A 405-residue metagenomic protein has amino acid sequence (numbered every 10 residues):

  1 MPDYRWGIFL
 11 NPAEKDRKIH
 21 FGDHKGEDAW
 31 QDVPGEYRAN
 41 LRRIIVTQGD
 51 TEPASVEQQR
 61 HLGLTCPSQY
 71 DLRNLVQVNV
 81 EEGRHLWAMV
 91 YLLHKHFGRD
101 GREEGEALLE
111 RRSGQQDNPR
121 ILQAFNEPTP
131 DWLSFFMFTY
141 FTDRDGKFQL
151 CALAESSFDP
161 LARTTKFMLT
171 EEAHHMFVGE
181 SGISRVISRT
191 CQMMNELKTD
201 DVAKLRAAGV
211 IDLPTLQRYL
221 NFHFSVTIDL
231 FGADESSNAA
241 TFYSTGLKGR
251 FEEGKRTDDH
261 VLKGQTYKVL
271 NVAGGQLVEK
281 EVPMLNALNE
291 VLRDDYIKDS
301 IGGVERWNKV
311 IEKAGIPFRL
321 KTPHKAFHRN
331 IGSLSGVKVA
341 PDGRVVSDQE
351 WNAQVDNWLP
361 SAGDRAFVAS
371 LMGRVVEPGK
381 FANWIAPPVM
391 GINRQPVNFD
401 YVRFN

Functional and structural regions predicted by a protein language model:
M1-R73, K95-T129, L133, H223-N405: Terminal targeting/low-complexity segments that flank the catalytic cores of oxidoreductases
Y37-Q48, P67-H85, F135, P160-A173: Alpha-helical scaffold segments that form or flank carboxylate-/histidine-based iron centers
Q48-V56, V78-L93, R111-N118, T139-G146 (+1 more regions): Alpha-helical transition-metal enzyme core signature, strongest for iron centers
H61-R73, H96, F148-M168, G182-T215 (+2 more regions): Inter-helical turn/loop segments and adjacent helix faces that build the functional surface of alpha-helical bundle
Y70, E82-D100, M176, E180-I183 (+3 more regions): A generic secondary-structure signal for well-formed alpha-helical elements
E103-R111, N118-N126, I187-F224: Short non-catalytic regulatory patches outside canonical folded cores
R120-E127, M137, C151, G182: Domain-scale activation on soluble regions of proteins
D131-F136, F148: Active-site-adjacent structural elements in folded domains
